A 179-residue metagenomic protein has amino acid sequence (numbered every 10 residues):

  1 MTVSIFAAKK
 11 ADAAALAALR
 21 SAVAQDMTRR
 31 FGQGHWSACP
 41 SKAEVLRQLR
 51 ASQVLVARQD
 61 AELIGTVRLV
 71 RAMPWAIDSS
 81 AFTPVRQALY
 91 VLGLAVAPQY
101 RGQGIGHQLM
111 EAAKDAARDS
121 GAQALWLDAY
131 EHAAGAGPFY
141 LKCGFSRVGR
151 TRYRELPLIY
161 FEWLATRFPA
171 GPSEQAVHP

Functional and structural regions predicted by a protein language model:
S4-A18: A short beta-loop-alpha structural element at the N-terminal edge of CoA-dependent acyl/N-acetyltransferase catalytic
S21-E44: Conserved GNAT-fold acetyl-CoA-binding loop/helix
E44-V56, M73-P74, Y90: A short helix-loop-beta-strand connector motif used in the catalytic cores of GNAT acetyltransferases and, in some
S52-V67: Conserved beta-hairpin
T66-G93: Conserved acyl-donor/pantetheine-binding loop and adjacent beta-alpha core of acyl/acetyltransferases and related
V96, G102-D115, P138-K142: Conserved acetyl-CoA-binding loop-helix of GNAT-fold acetyltransferases
H107, D119, E131-G149, L156-P157: Conserved active-site alpha-helix within GNAT-family acetyltransferase domains
A117-D128: Conserved GNAT acetyl-CoA-binding A-motif
